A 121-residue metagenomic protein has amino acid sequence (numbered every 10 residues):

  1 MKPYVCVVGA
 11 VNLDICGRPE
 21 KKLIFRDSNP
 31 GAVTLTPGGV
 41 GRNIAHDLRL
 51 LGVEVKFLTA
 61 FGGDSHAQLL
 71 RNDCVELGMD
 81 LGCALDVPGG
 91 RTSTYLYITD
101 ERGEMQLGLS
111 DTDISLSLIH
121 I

Functional and structural regions predicted by a protein language model:
M1-A60, Q68: Glycine-rich phosphate/adenosyl-contacting loop at the front of the ribokinase-like
F25-S28, L50-L118: Conserved N-terminal subdomain of the carbohydrate kinase-like
